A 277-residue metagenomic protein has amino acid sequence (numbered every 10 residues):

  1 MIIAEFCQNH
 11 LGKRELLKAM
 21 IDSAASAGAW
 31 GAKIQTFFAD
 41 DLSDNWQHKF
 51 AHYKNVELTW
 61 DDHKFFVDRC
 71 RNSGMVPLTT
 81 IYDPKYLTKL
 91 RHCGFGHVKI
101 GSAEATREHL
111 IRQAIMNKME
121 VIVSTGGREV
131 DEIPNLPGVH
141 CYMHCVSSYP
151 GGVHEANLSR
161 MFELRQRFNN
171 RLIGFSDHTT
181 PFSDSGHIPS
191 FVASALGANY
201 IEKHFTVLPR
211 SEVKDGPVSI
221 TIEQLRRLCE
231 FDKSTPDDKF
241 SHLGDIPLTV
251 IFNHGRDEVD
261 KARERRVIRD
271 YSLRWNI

Functional and structural regions predicted by a protein language model:
M1-I277: Catalytic cores and adjacent flexible loops of soluble metabolic enzymes that perform enolate/carbanion chemistry on
